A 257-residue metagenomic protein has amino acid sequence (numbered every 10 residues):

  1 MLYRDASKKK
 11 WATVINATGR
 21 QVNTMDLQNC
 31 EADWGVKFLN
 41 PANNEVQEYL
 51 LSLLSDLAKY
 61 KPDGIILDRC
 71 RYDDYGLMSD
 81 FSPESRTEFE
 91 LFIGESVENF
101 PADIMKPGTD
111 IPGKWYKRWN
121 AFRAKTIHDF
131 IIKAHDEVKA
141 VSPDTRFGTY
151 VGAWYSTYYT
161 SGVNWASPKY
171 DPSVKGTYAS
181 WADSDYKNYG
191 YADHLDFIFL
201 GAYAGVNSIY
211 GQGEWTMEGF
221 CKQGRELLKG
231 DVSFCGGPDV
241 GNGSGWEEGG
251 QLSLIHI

Functional and structural regions predicted by a protein language model:
M1, I65-D68, F147-Y150: Short beta-strand segments at enzyme active-site cores
M1-Y60, P112-Y116: Active-site-adjacent "subsite" loops/lids of carbohydrate-active enzymes
Y3-A32, C70-P107, T160-P172: Aromatic- and acidic-residue-enriched segments that line the glycan-binding/catalytic groove of carbohydrate-active
Y60-K61, I66, H194: Short loop/turn motifs at secondary-structure junctions
P62, C70, Y75, A202-Y203: Flexible loop residues that form catalytic and substrate-binding hotspots at small-molecule/glycan-binding clefts
G94-E247: Glycoside hydrolase catalytic-domain groove-lining segments
G250-S253: Catalytic cores of alpha/beta
I255-I257: Conserved small/polar residues in nucleotide/adenosyl-binding loops
